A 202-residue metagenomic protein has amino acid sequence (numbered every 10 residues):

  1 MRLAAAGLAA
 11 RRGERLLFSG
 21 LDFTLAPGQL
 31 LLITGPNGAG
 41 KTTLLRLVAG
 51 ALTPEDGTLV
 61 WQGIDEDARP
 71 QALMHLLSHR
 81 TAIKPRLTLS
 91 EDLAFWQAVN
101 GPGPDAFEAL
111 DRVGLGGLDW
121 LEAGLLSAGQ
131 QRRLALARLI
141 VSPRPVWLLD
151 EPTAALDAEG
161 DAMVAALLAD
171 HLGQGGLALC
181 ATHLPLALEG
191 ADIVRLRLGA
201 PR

Functional and structural regions predicted by a protein language model:
L3-A5, L17-G20: Conserved structural motif at the start of ABC-family nucleotide-binding domains
A49: Helix-to-loop junction immediately C-terminal to a conserved catalytic motif
P54-A72: Conserved ABC transporter NBD signature motif
R80, P85-P102: Q-loop/switch helix immediately C-terminal to the Walker
A109-S127: Conserved ABC nucleotide-binding domain
L136, G175: Hydrophobic anchor residue at the start of the ABC signature
W147-E151: Catalytic Walker B motif of ABC-type/P-loop ATPase nucleotide-binding domains
